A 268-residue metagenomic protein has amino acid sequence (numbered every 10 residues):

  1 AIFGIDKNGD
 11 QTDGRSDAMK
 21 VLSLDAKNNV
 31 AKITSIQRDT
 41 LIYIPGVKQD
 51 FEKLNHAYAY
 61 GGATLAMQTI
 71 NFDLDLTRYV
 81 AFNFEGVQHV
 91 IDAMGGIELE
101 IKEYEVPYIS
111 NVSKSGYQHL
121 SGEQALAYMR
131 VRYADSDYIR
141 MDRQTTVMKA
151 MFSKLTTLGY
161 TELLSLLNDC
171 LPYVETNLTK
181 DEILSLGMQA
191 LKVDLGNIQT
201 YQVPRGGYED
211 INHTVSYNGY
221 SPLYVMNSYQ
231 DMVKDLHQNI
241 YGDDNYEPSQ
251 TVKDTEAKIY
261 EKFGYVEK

Functional and structural regions predicted by a protein language model:
A1-K268: Non-catalytic, solvent-exposed segments at the cell envelope interface
